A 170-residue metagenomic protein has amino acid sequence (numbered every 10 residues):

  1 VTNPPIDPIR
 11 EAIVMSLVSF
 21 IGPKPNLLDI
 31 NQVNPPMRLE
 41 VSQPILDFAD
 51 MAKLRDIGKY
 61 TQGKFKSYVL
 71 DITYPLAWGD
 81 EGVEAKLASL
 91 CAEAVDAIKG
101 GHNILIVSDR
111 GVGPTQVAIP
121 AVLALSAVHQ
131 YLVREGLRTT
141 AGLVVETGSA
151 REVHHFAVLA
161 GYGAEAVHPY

Functional and structural regions predicted by a protein language model:
V1-L90, V95, K99, I106: Extended, highly charged accessory segments
S67-Y170: Glycine-rich phosphate/ribose-binding loops and adjacent secondary-structure elements that form binding surfaces
